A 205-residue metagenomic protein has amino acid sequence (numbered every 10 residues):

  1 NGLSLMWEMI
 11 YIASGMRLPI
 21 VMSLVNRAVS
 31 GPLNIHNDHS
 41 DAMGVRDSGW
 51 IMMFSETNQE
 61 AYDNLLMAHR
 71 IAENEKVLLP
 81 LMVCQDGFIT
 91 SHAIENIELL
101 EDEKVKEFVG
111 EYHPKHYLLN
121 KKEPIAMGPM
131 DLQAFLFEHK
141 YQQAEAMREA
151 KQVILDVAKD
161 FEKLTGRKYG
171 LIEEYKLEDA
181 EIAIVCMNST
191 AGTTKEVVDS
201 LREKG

Functional and structural regions predicted by a protein language model:
N1-S4, N58-Q59, F88-T90, M187-T193: Gly/Ser/Thr-rich loops at beta-strand to alpha-helix junctions that form or flank small-molecule/cofactor-binding
N1-S40, W50-E73, E203: Thiamine diphosphate
I12-G15, N37, M43-R46, A72-V77 (+3 more regions): Solvent-exposed alpha-helices and their adjacent loops that cap or buttress functional pockets in soluble metabolic
S14-R17, A28, H69-K76, Q85 (+3 more regions): Structural signal for hydrophobic packing residues in well-ordered secondary-structure cores of soluble enzyme domains
M22, M82-V83, I184: Structural beta-sheet core signal
G31, I35, N58, K140-K151 (+1 more regions): Hydrophobic alpha-helical scaffolding
P80-E173: Conformationally flexible catalytic loops at phosphate/diphosphate-handling active centers
L177-G205: Redox- and metal-dependent alpha/beta enzyme cores, enriched for Fe-S-associated oxidoreductases and cofactor-handling
